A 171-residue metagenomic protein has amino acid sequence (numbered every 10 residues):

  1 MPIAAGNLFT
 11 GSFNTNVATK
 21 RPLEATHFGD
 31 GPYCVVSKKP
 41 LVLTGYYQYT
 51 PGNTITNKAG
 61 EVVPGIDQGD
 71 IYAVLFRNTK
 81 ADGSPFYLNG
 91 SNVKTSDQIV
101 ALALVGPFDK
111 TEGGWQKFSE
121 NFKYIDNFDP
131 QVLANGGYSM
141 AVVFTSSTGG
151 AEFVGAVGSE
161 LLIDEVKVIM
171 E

Functional and structural regions predicted by a protein language model:
M1-A81: Extracellular-facing segments of soluble proteins and assemblies that are Gly/Ser/Thr-biased and enriched in aromatics
S12, S37, S84, S91 (+5 more regions): Generic serine detector
F28-D30, V105, A151: Sparse, context-dependent recognition of short Cys/His-centered cofactor- or disulfide-binding micro-motifs
P32, D109, E152-V154: Outer-membrane beta-barrel domain signature
E61-Y72, Q116-E160, E165-V166: Extracellular beta-strand ligand-recognition surfaces/modules
K80-A134, A156: Extracellular carbohydrate recognition and processing domains and analogous Trp-centered ligand-binding platforms
